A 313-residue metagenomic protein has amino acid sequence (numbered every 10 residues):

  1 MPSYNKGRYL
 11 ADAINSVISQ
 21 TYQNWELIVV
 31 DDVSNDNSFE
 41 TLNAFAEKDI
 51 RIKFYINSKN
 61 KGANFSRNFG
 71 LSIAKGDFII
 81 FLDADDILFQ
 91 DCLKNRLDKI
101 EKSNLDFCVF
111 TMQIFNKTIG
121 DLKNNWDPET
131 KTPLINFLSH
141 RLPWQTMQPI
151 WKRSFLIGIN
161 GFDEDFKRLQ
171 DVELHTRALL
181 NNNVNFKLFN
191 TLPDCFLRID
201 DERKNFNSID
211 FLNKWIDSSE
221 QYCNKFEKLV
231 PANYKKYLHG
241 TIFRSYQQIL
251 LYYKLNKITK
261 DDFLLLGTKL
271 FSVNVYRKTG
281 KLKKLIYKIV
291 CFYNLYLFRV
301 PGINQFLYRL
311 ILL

Functional and structural regions predicted by a protein language model:
K6-S19: Short, well-formed alpha-helical segments that are part of the catalytic scaffolds of diverse glycosyltransferases
Y9-A11, D36-A44, I87, D91: Acidic helix N-cap motif at the loop->helix transition within catalytic regions of sugar-transfer enzymes
S16, Q23, D31-E40, K59 (+1 more regions): A conserved acidic beta->alpha catalytic loop
N57-A74, N95: Glycine-rich, basic loop-to-helix element that forms the pyrophosphate-binding segment of sugar-nucleotide handling
I79: Short aromatic/hydrophobic "clamp" motif used to bind/position activated sugar donors
D91-L122: Conserved donor NDP-sugar-binding/catalytic core segment of glycosyltransferases
F110, P128-S218: Conserved nucleotide-sugar donor-binding catalytic segment
L180, T191-L313: C-terminal subregions of glycosyltransferases and related glycan-biosynthesis enzymes
